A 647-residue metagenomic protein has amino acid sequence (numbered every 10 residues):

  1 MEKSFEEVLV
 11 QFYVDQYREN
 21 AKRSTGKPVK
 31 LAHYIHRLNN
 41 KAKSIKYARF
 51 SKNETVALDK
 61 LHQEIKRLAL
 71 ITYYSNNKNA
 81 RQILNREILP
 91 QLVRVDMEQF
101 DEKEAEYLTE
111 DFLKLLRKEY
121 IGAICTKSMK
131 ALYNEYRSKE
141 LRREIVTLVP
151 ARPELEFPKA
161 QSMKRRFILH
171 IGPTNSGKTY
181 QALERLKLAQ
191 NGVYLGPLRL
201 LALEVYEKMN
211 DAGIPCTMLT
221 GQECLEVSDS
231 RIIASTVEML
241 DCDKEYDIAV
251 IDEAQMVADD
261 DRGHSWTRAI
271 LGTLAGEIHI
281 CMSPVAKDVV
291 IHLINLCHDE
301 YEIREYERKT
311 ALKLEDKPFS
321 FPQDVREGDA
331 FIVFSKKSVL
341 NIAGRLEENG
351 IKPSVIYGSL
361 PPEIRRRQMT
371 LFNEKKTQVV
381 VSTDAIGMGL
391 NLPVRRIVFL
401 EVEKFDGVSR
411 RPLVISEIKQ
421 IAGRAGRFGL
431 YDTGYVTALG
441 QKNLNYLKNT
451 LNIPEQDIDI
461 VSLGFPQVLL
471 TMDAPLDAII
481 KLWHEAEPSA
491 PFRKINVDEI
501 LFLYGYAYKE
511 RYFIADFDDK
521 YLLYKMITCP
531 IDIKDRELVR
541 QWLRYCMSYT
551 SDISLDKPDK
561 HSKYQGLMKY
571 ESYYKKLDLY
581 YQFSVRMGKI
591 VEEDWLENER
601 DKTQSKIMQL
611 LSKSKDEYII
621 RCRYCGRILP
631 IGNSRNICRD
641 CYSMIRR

Functional and structural regions predicted by a protein language model:
M1-T147, P466-R647: Non-catalytic terminal extensions of ATP-dependent helicases
I168, P284, L293-N295, D299-R345 (+1 more regions): Conserved interdomain linker/interface between the two RecA-like ATPase lobes of SF2 helicase motors
S176, L183, L188-N210, A286: Conserved Walker A/P-loop ATP-binding site and its immediately adjacent core in helicase/helicase-like ATPase domains
N191-A202, H279-C281, D324-N349, P353-Y357 (+1 more regions): Conserved strand-helix element at the start of the C-terminal RecA-like helicase core
M209-D243: Inter-Walker segment of RecA-like/P-loop motor cores
M218, C224-E226, S354-V355, L360-T383: Conserved helicase ATPase core of P-loop NTP-dependent helicases/translocases
M256-E307: Post-DEXD/H (motif II) to motif III coupling segment of the RecA-like Helicase ATP-binding lobe
V285-A286, L392, R396-F399, E403-D406 (+1 more regions): Conserved segment of the helicase C-terminal RecA-like domain
